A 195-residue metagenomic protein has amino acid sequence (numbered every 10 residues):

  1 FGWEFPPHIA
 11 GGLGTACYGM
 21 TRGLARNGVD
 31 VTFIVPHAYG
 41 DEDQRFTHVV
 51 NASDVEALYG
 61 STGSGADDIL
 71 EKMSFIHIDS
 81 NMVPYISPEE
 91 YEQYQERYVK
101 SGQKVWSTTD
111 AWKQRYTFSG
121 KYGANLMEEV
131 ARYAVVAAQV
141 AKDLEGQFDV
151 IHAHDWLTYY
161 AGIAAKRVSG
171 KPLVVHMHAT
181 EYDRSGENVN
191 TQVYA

Functional and structural regions predicted by a protein language model:
W3, P36, M177-T180: Histidine-centered beta-alpha loop that forms part of the nucleotide-sugar donor binding/catalytic region in diverse
E4-A16, D41-Q44: A short, glycine/small-residue-rich beta-strand->loop->alpha-helix junction that serves as a flexible
G14-A25: Short amphipathic alpha-helix
D30-T32, V174: A structural signal for isolated positions on well-ordered beta-strands in alpha/beta enzyme cores
T32-A141: A conserved catalytic-core segment of Leloir-type glycosyltransferases
V130-V136, P172-V174, Y182-A195: Nucleotide-sugar donor phosphate/pyrophosphate-binding loop at the beta->alpha transition of glycosyltransferases
Q139-E145, R167, N190-A195: Membrane-proximal helix-turn-helix segments that form the acceptor-binding/catalytic region of lipid-linked
V150-H152, Y159, A164-R184: Active-site proximal beta-strand in glycosyltransferases
